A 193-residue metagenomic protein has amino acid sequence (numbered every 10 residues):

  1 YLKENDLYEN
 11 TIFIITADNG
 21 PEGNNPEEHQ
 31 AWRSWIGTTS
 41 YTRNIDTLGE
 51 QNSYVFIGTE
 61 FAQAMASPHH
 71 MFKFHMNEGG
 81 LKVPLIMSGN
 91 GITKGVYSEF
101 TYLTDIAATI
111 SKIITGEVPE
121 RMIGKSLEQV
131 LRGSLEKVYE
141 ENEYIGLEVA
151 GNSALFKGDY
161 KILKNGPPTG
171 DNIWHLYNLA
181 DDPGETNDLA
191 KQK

Functional and structural regions predicted by a protein language model:
E4-S88: Histidine-centered active-site microenvironments of extracellular/periplasmic hydrolases and transferases
Q51-E78, G91-L179: C-terminal cap/loop subdomain of S1 sulfatases and analogous C-terminal strand-loop tails that border
D182: Intrinsically disordered, low-complexity polar regions and short flexible loop motifs
E185-L189: Carboxylate-dense, calcium-coordinating segments in secreted/extracellular and ER-lumen proteins
K191-K193: Short, intrinsically disordered, charge-balanced linker/junction segments flanking boundaries in proteins
